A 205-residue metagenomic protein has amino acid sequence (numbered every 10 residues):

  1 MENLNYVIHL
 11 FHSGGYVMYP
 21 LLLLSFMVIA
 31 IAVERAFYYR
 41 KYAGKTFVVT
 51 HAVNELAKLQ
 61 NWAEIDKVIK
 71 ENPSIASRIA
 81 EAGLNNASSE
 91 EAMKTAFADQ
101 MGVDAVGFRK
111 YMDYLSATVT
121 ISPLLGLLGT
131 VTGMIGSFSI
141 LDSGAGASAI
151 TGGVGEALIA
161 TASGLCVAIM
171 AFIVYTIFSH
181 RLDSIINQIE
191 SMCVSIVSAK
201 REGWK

Functional and structural regions predicted by a protein language model:
M1-V48: Hydrophobic membrane-targeting segments
G15, I29, I65, A80 (+3 more regions): Residue-level signature of catalytic and energy-coupling elements of molecular machines, predominantly ATP/GTP-dependent
M18-I31, S116-P123, V167-A171: Alpha-helical transmembrane segments of integral membrane proteins
A30-R40, I135-F138, I173, I177: Structural signature of transmembrane alpha-helix termini at the membrane-water interface
G44-L128, T132-L141, I177-K205: Predominantly long cytosolic amphipathic alpha-helical stalk/bundle segments
S139-T151: Membrane-interfacial helix-loop-helix connectors in multipass membrane proteins
S148, G152-Y175, S179: Pore-lining and gate-forming transmembrane alpha-helices of multi-pass membrane transport proteins
